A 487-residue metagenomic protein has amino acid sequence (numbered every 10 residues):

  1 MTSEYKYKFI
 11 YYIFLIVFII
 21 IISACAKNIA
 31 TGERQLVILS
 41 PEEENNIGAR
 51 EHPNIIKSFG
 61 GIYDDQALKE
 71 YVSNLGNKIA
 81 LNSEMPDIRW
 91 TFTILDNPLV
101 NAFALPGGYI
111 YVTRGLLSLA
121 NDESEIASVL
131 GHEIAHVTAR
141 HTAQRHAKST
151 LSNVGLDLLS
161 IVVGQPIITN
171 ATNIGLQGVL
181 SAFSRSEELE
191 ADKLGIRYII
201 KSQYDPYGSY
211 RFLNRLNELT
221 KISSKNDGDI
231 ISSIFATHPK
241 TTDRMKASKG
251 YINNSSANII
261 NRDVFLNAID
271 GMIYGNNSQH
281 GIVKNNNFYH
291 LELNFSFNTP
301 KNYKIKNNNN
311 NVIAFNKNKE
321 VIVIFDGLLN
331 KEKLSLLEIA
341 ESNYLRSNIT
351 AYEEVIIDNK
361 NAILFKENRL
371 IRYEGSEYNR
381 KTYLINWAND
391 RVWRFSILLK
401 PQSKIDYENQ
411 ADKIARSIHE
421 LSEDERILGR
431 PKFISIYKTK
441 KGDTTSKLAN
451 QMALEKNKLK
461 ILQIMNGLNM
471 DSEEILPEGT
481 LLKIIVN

Functional and structural regions predicted by a protein language model:
T2-F14: Bacterial N-terminal signal peptides that target proteins for export
I21-A24: C-terminal motif of bacterial Sec signal peptides marking the signal peptidase cleavage site
A26-G164, L180, R197-Y207, L213 (+5 more regions): Peri-catalytic and regulatory segments of divalent metal-dependent proteins
Q35, N46, N54, G61 (+6 more regions): Extracytoplasmic and endomembrane cell-envelope/extracellular-matrix remodeling and assembly machinery
K148, T169-L180: Serine-dependent protease modules
A449-N450, Q463: The alpha-helix within a helix-turn-helix
N457-N487: Extracellular LysM carbohydrate-binding repeats and other cell-envelope/extracellular binding modules
